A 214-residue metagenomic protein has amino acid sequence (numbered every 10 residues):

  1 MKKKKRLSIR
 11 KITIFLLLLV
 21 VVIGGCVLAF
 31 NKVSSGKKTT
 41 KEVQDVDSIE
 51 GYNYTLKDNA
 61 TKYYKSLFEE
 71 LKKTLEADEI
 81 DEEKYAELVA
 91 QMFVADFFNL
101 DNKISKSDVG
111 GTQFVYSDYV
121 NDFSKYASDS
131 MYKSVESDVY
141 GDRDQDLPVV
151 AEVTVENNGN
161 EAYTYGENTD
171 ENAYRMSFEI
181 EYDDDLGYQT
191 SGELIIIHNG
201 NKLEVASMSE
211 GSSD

Functional and structural regions predicted by a protein language model:
K2-K5, I14, L28-K84: N-terminal, intrinsically disordered, polar/charged segments of Gram-positive cell-envelope systems that serve as
S8, C26-F30, F97-L100, L203: Broad hydrophobic/π-residue packing in well-ordered secondary structure
R10-F15, E87: Alpha-helical transmembrane segments of integral membrane proteins
K11, Y63, F178-E181: Short secondary-structure boundary micro-motifs
L16-G25: Core hydrophobic alpha-helical transmembrane segments of single-pass membrane proteins
Y54-D144: Core segments of small alpha/beta cavity-forming domains
N102-D214: Structured, amphipathic secondary-structure segments that form assembly/contact surfaces in multi-subunit
